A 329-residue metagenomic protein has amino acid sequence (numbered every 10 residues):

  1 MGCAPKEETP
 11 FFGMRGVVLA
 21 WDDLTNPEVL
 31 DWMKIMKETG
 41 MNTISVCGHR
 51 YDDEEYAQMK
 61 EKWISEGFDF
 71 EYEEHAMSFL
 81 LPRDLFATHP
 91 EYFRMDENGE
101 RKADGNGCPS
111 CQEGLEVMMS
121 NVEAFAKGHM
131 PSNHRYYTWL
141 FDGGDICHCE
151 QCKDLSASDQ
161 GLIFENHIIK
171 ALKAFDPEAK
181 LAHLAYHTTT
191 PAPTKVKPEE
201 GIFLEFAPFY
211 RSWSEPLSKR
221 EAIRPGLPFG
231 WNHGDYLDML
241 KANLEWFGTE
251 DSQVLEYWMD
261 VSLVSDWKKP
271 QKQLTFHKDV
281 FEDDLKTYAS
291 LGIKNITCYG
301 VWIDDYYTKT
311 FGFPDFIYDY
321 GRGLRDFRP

Functional and structural regions predicted by a protein language model:
M1-E8: Bacterial Sec-dependent signal peptides at the C-terminal "C-region" and cleavage site
F11-N232, L244-R328: Aromatic-lined carbohydrate-binding surfaces of glycoside hydrolases
